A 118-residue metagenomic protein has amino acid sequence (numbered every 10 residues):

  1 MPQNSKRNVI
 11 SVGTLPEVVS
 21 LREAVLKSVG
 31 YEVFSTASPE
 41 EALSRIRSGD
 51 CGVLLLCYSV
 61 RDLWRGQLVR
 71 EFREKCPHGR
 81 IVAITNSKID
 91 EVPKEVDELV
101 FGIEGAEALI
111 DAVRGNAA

Functional and structural regions predicted by a protein language model:
M1-V18, E23, E74, F101-A118: Non-catalytic signal-transmission and effector/linker regions of two-component phosphorelay proteins
A24-L26, R45: Alpha-helical interaction/dimerization surfaces of two-component signaling modules
S28-V29, K75: Conserved dinucleotide-binding and phosphotransfer motif residues
A37-V53: Acidic, metal-coordinating helix/loop segments flanking the phosphotransfer/catalytic sites of two-component signaling
S38-A42, W64, G105-A108: Short acidic active-site motifs
D50, E74-V82: His-Asp phosphorelay/catalytic-motif detector in bacterial-type signaling
G52-E74, S87: Conserved phosphotransfer microenvironments
Q67, A83-D111: Alpha4 helix (beta4-alpha4-beta5 surface) of REC/receiver domains from two-component response regulators
